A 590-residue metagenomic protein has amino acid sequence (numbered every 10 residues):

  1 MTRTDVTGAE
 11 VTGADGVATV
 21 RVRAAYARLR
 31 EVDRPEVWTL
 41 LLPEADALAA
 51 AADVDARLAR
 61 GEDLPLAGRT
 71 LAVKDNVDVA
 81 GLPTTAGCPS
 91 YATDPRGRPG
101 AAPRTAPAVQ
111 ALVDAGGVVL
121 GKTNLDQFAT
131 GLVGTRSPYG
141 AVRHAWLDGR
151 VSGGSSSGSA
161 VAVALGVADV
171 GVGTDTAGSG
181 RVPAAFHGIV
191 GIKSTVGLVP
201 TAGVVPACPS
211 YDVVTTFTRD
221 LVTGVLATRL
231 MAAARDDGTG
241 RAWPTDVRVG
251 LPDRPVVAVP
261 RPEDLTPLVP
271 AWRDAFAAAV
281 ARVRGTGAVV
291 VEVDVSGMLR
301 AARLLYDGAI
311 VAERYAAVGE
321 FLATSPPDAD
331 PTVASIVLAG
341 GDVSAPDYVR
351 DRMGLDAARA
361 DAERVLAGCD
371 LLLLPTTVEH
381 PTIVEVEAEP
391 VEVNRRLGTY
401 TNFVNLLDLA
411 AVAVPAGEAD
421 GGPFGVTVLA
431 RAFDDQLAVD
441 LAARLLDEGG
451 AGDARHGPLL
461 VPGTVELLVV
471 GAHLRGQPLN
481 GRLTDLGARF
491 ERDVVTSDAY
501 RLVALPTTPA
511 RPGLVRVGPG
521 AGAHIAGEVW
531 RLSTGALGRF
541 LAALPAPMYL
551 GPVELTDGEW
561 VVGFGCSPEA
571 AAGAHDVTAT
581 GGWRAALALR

Functional and structural regions predicted by a protein language model:
M1-R98, A129-T130, F276, P381: Short, well-ordered alpha-helical
V22, A52-D55, A271-V293, V318-S325 (+2 more regions): Acyltransferase
A25, G68, D114, L165-A168 (+10 more regions): Glycine-rich, small-residue loops and helix-cap segments that act as flexible hinges at active-site edges
L40, A86-P89, L479-T496: Short Gly/aromatic-enriched secondary-structure transition segments
A67-P89, R254, A309-D356, E363 (+1 more regions): Short helix-loop capping/hinge segments that flank enzyme active sites or metal/cofactor-binding pockets
A102-A106, Q110-T228, N405-T427: Short glycine/serine-rich loop segments
K193-D274, G297, A360, D440-L459: A short helix-breaking turn/cap at a secondary-structure junction
L459-A488: Long, hydrophobic N-terminal alpha-helical segment
